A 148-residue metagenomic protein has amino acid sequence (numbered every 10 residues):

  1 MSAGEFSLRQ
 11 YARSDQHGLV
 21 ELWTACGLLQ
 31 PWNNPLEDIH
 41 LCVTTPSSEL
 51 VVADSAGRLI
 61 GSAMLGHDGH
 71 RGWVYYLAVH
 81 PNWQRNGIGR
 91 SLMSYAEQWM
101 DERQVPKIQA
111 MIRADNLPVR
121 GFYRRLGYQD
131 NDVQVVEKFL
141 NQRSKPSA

Functional and structural regions predicted by a protein language model:
A3, L140-A148: Generic C-terminal helix-cap and adjacent flexible tail
F6, Q10-Y76, H80, Y95 (+4 more regions): Acetyl-CoA-dependent GNAT
W73-Y76, M111, F122: Residue-level recognition of specific faces of alpha-helices
L77-Q84, I112-R113: A short, internal acetyl-CoA/4′-phosphopantetheine-binding micro-motif in the GNAT/acyltransferase core
R85-Q98, R125: Conserved acetyl-CoA-binding loop-helix of GNAT-fold acetyltransferases
M100-I112: Conserved GNAT acetyl-CoA-binding A-motif
A110-V119, E137-N141: Conserved beta-strand-loop-alpha-helix junction that forms the acyl-donor binding cleft
F122-D130: Short acidic, glycine/proline-enriched helix-loop-strand junctions
